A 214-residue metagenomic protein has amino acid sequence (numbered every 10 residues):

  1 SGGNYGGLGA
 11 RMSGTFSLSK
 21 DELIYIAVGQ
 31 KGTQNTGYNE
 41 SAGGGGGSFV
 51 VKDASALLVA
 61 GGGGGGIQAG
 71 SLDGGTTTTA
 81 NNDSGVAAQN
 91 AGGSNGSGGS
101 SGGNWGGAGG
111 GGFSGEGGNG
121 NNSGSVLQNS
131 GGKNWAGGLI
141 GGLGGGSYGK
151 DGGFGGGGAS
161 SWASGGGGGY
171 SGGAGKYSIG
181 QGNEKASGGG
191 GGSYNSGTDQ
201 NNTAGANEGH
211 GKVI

Functional and structural regions predicted by a protein language model:
S1-I214: Glycine-centric low-complexity repeats
